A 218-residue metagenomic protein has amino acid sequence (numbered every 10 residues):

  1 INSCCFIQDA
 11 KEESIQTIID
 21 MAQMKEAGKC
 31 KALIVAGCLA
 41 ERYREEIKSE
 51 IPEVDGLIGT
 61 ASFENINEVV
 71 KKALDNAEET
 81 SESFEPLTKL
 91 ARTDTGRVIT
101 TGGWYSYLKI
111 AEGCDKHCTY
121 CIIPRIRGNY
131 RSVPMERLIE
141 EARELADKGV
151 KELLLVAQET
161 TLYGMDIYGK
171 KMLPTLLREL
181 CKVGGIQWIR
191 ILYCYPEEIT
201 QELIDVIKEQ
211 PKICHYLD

Functional and structural regions predicted by a protein language model:
I1-Y163, E202, I207, P211-I213: Proteins enriched for Cys/Gly/acidic motifs involved in redox and nucleic-acid/cofactor modification
D9-T17, K25, M165-D218: Conserved AdoMet/S-adenosylmethionine-binding subsite of the radical SAM
